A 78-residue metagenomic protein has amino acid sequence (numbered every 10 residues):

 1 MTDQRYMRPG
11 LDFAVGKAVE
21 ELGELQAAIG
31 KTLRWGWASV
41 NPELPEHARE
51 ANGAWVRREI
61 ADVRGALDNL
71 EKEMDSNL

Functional and structural regions predicted by a protein language model:
M1-L78: Flexible "arm" and connector segments at domain edges
